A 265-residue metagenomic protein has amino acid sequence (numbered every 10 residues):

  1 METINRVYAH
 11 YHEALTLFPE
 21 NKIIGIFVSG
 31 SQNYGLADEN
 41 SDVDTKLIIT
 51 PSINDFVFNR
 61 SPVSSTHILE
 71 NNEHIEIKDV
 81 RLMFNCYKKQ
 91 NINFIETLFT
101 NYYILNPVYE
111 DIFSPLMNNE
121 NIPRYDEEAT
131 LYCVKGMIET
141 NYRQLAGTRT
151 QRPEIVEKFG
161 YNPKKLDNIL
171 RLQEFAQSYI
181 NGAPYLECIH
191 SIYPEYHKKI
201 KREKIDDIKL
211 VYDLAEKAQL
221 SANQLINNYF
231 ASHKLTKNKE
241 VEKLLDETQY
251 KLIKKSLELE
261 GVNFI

Functional and structural regions predicted by a protein language model:
M1-F27: Helical scaffold of the NTase/Pol beta-like nucleotidyltransferase catalytic core
L17, S31-A37, D55, F230-K237: Conserved, well-structured beta-alpha core segment at the onset of a catalytic domain
G30-E70, I169: Catalytic metal-binding acidic patch
G35-D38, N71-N72, E157-K164: Conserved aromatic-histidine-acidic binding/catalytic patches
I49, Y87, Q173-I180, S256: Generic structural signal for hydrophobic core residues of well-folded globular domains
F56-G147: A basic- and aromatic-enriched beta-loop-alpha substructure that forms the phosphate/nucleotide- and DNA/RNA-contacting
V108-E247: Conserved nucleotidyltransferase catalytic core and NTase-mimicking acidic/glycine-rich helix/loop elements in nucleic
E242-I265: Acidic, carboxylate-rich catalytic segments that either coordinate divalent cations
